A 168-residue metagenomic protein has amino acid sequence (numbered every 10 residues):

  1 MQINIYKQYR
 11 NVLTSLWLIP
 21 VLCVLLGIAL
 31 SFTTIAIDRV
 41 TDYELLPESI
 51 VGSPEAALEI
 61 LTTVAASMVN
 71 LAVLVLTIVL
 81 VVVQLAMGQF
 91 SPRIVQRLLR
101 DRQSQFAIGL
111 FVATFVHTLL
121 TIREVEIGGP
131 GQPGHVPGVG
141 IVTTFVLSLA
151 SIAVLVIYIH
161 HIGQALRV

Functional and structural regions predicted by a protein language model:
M1-V168: Buried, small/hydrophobic-residue-enriched core segments of structured protein domains
